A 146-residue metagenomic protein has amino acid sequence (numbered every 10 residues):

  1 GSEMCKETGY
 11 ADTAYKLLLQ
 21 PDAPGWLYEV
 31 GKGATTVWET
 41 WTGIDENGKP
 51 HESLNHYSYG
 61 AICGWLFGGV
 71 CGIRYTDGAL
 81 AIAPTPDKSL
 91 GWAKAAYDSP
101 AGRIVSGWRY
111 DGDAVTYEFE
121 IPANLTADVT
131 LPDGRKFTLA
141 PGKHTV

Functional and structural regions predicted by a protein language model:
G1-C5: Short, small-residue-biased leader/transition segments that mark boundaries at the very start of proteins
D12-V146: Non-catalytic C-terminal accessory modules of carbohydrate-active enzymes
